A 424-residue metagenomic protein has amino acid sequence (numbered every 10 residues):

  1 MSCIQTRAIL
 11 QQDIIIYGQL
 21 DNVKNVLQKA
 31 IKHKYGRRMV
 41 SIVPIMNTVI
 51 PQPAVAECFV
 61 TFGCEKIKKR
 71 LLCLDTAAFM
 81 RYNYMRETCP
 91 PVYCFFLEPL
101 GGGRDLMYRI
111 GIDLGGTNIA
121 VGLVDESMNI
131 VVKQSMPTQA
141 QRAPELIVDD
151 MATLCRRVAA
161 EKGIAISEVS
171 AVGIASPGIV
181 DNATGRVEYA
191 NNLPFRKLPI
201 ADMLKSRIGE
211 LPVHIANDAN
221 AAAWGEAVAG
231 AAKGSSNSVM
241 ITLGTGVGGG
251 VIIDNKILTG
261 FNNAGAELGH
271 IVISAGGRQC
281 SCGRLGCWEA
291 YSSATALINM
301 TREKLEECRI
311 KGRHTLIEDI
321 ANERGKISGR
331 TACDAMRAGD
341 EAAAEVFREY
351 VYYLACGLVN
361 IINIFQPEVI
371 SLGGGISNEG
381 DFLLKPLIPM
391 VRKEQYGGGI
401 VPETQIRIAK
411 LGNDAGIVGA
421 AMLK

Functional and structural regions predicted by a protein language model:
S2, T6-A8, A30, A77: Short linear motifs in low-complexity or flexible loops
C3-A8, D13, Y17-K24, Y35 (+10 more regions): ATP-binding/phosphotransfer module of carbohydrate and carboxylate kinases, centering on a glycine-rich
N22-K24, Q28, Y35, S41-T48 (+4 more regions): Short, positively charged and aromatic/hydrophobic N-terminal segments
I50-Q52, A56-C58, C64, K69-C73 (+4 more regions): Short, often N-terminal, low-complexity regions that either remain intrinsically disordered or form a short helix
D113, G173-P177, A216, M240-G246 (+1 more regions): Short beta-strand segments
Q134-M136, N191, F261: Short hydrophobic alpha-helix segments
N191-K197, H214-N220, M240-L243, R407-N413: Active-site nucleophile and cofactor-binding loops and adjacent substrate-binding regions of central metabolic enzymes
A264-E267: Structural signature of FAD isoalloxazine-binding scaffolds in flavoprotein oxidoreductases
